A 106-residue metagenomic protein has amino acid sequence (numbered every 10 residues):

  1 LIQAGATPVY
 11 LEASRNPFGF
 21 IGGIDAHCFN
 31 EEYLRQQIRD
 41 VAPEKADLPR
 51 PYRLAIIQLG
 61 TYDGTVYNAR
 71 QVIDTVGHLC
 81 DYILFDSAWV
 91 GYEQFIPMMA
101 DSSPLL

Functional and structural regions predicted by a protein language model:
I2-L106: Conserved PLP-enzyme active-site core in the AAT-like
